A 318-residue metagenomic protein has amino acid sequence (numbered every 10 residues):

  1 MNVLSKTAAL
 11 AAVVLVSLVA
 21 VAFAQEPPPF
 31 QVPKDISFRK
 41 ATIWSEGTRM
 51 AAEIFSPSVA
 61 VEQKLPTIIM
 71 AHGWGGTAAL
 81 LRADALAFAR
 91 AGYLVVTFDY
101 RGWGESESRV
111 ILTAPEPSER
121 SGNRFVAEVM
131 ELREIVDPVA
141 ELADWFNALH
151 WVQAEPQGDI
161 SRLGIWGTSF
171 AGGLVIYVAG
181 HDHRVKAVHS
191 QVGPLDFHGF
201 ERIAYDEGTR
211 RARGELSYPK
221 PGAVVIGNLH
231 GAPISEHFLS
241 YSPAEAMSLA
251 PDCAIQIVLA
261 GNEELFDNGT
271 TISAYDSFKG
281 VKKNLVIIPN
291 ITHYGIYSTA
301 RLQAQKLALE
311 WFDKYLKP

Functional and structural regions predicted by a protein language model:
E26-Q63: N-terminal cap/lid segment of alpha/beta-hydrolase-fold proteins
L65, H72-G76: Active-site glycine-rich loops that stabilize anionic/oxyanionic intermediates across multiple enzyme folds
G75-L86, Y100, G269-T270: The serine-hydrolase catalytic nucleophile loop
F88-R109, A114-P117, S121-F125: Conserved alpha/beta-hydrolase
E116-P156: Alpha/beta-hydrolase active-site loop
F146-R211: Primarily recognizes the serine-hydrolase "nucleophile elbow" in alpha/beta-hydrolase and SGNH/GDSL folds
G199-A246, N262: Mobile cap/lid helix-loop segments that gate and shape the active-site cleft of serine hydrolases
G231-Y294, Q303-K306: Serine-hydrolase catalytic core
